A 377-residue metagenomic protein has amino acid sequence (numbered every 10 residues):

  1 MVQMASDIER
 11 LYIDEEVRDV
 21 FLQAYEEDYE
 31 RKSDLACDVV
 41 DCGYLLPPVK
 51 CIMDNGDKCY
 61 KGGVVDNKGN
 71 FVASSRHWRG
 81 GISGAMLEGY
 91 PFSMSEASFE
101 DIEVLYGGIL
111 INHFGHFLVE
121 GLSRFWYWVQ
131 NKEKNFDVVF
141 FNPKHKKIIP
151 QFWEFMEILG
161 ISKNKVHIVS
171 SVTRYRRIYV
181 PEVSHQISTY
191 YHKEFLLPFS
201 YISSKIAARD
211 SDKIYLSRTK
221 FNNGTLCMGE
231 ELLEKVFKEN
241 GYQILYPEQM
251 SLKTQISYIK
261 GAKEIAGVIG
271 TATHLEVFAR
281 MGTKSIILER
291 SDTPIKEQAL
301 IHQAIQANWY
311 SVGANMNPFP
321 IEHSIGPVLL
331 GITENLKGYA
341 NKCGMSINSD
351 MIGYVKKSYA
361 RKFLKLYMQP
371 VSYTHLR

Functional and structural regions predicted by a protein language model:
M1-L376: The feature primarily captures lumenal catalytic ectodomains of type II secretory-pathway glycosyltransferases
